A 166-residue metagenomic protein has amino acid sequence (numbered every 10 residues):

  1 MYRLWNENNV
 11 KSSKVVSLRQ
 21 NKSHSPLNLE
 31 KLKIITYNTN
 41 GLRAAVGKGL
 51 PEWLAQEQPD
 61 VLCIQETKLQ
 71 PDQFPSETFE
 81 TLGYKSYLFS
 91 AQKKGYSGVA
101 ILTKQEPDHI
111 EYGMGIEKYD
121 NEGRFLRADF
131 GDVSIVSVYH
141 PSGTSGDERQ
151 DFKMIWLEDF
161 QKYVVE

Functional and structural regions predicted by a protein language model:
Y2-E80, K85, A91, Y96-V99 (+1 more regions): N-terminal, active-site-proximal structural segment of metallo-dependent hydrolase catalytic domains
L42-V46, D120, F152-F160: Soluble or luminal CAZymes and related metallo-dependent hydrolases
A45, L102, D147: Short, electropositive, low-hydrophobicity segments enriched in small/polar residues
P51-A55, R124-G131, D159-E166: Short amphipathic alpha-helices and their capping/turn segments at secondary-structure boundaries
T67-K68, S76-G143: Structured beta-strand-rich core segments of catalytic domains in phosphoester-bond hydrolases
G115-I116, P141-L157: Surface-exposed cleft-lining segments at the edges of enzyme active sites
